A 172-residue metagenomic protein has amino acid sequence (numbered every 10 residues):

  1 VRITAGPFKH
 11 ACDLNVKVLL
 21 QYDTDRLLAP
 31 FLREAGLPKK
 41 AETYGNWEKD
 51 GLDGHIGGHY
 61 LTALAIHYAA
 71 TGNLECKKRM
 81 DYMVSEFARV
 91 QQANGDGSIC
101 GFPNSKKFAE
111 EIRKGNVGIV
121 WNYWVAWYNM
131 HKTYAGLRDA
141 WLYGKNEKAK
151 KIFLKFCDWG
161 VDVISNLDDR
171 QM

Functional and structural regions predicted by a protein language model:
V1-M172: Glycan-recognition and catalytic cores of secretory/periplasmic carbohydrate-active enzymes
